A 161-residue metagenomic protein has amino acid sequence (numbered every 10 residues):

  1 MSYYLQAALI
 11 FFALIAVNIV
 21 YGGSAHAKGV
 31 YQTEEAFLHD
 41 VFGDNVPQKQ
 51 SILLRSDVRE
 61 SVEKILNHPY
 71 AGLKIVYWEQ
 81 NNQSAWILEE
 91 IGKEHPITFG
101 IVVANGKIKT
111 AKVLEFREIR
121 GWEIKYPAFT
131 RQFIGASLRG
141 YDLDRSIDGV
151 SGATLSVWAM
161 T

Functional and structural regions predicted by a protein language model:
S2-T98, A104-T161: Intrinsically disordered terminal and processing segments
